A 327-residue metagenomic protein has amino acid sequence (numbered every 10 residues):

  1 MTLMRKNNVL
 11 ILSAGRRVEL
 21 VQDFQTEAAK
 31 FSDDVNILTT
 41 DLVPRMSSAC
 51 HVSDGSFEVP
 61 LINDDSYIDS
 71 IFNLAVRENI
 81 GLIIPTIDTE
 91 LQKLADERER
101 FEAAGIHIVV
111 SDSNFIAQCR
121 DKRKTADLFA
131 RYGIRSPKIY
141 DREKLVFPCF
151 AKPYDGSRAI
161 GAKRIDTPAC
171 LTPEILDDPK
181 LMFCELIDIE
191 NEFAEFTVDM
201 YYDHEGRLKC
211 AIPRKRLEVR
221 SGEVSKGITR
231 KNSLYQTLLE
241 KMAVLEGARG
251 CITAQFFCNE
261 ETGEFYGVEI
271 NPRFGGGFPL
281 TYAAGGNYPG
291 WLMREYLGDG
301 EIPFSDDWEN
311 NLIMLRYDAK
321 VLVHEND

Functional and structural regions predicted by a protein language model:
M1-V109: ATP-binding N-terminal substructure of ATP-dependent carboxylate-amine bond-forming enzymes
N7, C149, I160, F196-V198 (+2 more regions): Change "...and in nucleic-acid phosphodiester-cleaving endonucleases..." to "...and in nucleic-acid processing enzymes
V18, M46, L171, V219-R220 (+1 more regions): Flexible, glycine-rich phosphate/dinucleotide-binding loops and adjacent beta-alpha linkers at cofactor/substrate
S32-D34, I134-S136, R249-T253: Short secondary-structure junction motifs
E78, S233-T237, K241-D327: ATP-dependent carboxylate activation and anion-phosphoryl transfer catalytic cores that bind Mg-ATP to form
S113-E192, Y202-R207, S233: Active-site nucleotide/adenylate-binding loops and adjacent lid/helix of ATP-dependent enzymes
G156-A159, L217-G227, N271-G285: Glycine-rich phosphate/pyrophosphate-binding beta-alpha loops
D166-G247, F257-E261, F265-Y266: Phosphate-binding site of ATP-dependent enzymes
